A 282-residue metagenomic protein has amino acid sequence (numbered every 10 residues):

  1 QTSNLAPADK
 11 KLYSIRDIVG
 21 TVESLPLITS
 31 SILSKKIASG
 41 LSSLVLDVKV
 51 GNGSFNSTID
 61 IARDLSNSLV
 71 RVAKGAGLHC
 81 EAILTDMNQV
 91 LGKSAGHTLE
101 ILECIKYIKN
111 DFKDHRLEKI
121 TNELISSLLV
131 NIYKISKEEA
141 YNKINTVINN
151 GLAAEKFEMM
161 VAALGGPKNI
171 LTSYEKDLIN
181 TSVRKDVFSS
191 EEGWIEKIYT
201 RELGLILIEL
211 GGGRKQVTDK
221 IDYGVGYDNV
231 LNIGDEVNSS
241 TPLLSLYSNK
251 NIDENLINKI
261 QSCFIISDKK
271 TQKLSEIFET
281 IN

Functional and structural regions predicted by a protein language model:
T2, V19-N282: Well-ordered secondary-structure scaffolds
T2-I15: Self-splicing inteins and homing endonuclease
